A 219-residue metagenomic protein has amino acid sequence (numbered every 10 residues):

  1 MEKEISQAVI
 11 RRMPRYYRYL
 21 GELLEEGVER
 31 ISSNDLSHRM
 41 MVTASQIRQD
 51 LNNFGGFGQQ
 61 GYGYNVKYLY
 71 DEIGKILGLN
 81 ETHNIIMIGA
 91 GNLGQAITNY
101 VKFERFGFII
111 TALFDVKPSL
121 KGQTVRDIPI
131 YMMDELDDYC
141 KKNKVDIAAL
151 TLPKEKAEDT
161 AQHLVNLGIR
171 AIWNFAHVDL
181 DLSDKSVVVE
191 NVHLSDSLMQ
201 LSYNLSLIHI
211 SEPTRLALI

Functional and structural regions predicted by a protein language model:
M1-E29: Extreme N-terminal segment that seeds HTH/winged-HTH DNA-binding domains in transcriptional regulators
G21-L24, I128-L207: Phosphate-bearing ligand-interacting subdomains that bind or position ATP/ADP/UDP/GDP/NAD(P) or nucleotide-linked
R30, N34, R39-T82: HTH-adjacent hinge/linker in prokaryotic transcriptional regulators
A90: Glycine-rich Rossmann-fold phosphate-binding loop(s) that bind the pyrophosphate of adenine dinucleotide cofactors
L93: Hydrophobic/small residue at the entry helix of a nucleotide-binding pocket
F106-R126: NAD(P)-binding Rossmann-fold cofactor-contacting core
I208-I219: Single conserved hydrophobic/aromatic residue that forms the stacking wall/gate of nucleotide- or nucleobase-binding
